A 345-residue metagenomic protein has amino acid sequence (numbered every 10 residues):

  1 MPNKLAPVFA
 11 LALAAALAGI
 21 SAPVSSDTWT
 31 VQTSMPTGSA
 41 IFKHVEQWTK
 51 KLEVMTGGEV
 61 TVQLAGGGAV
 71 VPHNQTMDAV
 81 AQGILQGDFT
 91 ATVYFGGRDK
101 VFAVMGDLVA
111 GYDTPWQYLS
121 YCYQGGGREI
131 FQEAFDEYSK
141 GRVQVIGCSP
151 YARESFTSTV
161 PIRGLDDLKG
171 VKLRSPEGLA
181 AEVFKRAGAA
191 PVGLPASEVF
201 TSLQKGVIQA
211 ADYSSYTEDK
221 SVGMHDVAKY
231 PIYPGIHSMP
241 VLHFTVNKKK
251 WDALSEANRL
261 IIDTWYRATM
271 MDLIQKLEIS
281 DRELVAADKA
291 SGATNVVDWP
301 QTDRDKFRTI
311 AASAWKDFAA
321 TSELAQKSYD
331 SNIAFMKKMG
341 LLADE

Functional and structural regions predicted by a protein language model:
M1-A10: Bacterial N-terminal signal peptides that target proteins for export
K4, A22, S26-D27: Compositionally biased regions
L17-S21: N-terminal signal peptide c-region/cleavage motif recognized by signal peptidases
S25-Y118, E133, E137-E345: N-terminal secretory/targeting leader peptides
S120-A134: Signature of the catalytic double-stranded beta-helix
